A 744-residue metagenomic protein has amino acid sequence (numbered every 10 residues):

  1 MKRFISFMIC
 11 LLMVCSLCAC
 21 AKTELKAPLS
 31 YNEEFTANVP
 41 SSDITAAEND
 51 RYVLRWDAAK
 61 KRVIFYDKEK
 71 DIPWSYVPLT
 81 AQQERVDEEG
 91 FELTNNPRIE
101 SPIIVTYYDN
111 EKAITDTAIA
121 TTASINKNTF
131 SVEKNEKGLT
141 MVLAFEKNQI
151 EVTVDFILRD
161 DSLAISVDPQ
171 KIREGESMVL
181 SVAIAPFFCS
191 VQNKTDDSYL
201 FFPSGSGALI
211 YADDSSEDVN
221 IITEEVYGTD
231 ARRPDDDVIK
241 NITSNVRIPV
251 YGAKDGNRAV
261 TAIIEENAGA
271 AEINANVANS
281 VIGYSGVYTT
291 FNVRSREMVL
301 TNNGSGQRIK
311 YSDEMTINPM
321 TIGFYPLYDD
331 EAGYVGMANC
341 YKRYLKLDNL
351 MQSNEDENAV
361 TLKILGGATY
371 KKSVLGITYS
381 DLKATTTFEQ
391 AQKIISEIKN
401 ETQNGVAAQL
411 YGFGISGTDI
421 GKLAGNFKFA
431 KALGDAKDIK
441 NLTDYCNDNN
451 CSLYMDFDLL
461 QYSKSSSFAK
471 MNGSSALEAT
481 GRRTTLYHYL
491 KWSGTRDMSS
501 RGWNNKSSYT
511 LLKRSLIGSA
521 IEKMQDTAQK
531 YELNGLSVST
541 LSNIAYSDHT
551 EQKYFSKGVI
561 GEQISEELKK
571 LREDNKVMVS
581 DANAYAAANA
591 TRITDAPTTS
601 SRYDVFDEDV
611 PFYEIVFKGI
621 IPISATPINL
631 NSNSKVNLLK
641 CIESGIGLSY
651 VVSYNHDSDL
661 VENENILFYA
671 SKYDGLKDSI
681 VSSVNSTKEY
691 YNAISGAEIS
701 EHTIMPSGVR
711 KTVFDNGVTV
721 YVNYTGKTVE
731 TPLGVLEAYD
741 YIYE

Functional and structural regions predicted by a protein language model:
F4-K22: Sec-dependent N-terminal signal peptides of Gram-positive bacterial secreted proteins and lipoproteins
C20-S353, N633, N692, T725 (+1 more regions): N-terminal accessory beta-strand-rich subdomains and adjacent acidic, glycine-rich linkers that precede catalytic cores
N49, W56-K68, A253-S285, E314 (+2 more regions): Active-site-proximal substrate-binding groove within the catalytic cores of carbohydrate-active enzymes
M178, T402-N404, Y531-E532: Short loop/turn motifs at secondary-structure junctions
I184, A408-Y411, V538-T540, V579: Conserved beta-strand positions
G333-Y334, A338-Y344, T387-Q390, I394-E397 (+1 more regions): An active-site-proximal structural segment forming one wall of the substrate-binding cleft that immediately precedes
E357-D444, D448-L516: Aromatic-lined carbohydrate-binding/catalytic grooves of carbohydrate-active enzymes
